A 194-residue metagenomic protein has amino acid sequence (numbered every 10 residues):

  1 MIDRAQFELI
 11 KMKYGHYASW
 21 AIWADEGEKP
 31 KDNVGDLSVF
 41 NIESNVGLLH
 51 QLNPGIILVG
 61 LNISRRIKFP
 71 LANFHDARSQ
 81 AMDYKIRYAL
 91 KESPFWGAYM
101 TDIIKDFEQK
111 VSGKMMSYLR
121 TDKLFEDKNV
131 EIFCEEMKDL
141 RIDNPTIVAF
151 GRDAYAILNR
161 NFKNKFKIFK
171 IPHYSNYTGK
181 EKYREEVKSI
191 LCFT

Functional and structural regions predicted by a protein language model:
I2-T146, A156, F169: A polyanion-binding, active-site-adjacent surface
K91, N159, N176: Hydrophobic/aromatic-lined pockets within catalytic cores
K105-D106, R152-A156, Y174-Y177: Short Gly/Pro-enriched loop/turn and capping motifs at secondary-structure junctions
I157-N164: Short loop/helix-cap segments at secondary-structure boundaries that form the rim of catalytic
N164-T194: Short, flexible loop segments at boundaries between secondary-structure elements
